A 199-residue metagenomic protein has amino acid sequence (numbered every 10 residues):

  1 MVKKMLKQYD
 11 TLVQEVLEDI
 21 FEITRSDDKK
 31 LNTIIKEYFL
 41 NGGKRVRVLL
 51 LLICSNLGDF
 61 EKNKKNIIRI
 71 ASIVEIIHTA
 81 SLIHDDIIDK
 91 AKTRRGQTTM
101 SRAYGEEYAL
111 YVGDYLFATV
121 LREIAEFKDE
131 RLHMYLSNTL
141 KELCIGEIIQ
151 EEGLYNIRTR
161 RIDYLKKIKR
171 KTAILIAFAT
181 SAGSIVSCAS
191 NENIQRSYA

Functional and structural regions predicted by a protein language model:
M1-E22: N-terminal amphipathic/basic leader segments beginning at the initiator methionine
F21-A199: Mg2+-dependent prenyl diphosphate-binding active-site environment of isoprenoid biosynthetic enzymes
